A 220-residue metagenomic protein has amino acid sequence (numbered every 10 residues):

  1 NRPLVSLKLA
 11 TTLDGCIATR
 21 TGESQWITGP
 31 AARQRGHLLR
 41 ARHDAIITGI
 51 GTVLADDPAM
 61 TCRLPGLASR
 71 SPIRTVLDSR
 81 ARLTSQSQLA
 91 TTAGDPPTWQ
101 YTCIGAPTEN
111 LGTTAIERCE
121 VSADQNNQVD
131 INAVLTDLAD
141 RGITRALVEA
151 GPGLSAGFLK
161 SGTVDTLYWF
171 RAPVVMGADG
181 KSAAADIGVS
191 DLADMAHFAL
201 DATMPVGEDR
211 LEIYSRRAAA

Functional and structural regions predicted by a protein language model:
R2-T144, G153-A156, A220: Active-site ligand-binding patch in enzyme domains
L7-L9, W169, Y214: Preference for bulky hydrophobic residues occupying beta-strand positions in well-ordered beta-sheet regions
S24, P107, T114, D179-S182 (+2 more regions): Compositionally biased, intrinsically disordered low-complexity regions
I104-A106, D186-A220: Conserved histidine-centered catalytic loops in small-molecule metabolism enzymes
T144-R145, F170: Secondary-structure boundary/capping motif
G151, F170-P173, V206: Short, loop-centered acidic/histidine patches that primarily coordinate divalent metals
S161-F198: Flexible, gly/pro- and Lys/Arg-enriched active-site loops
